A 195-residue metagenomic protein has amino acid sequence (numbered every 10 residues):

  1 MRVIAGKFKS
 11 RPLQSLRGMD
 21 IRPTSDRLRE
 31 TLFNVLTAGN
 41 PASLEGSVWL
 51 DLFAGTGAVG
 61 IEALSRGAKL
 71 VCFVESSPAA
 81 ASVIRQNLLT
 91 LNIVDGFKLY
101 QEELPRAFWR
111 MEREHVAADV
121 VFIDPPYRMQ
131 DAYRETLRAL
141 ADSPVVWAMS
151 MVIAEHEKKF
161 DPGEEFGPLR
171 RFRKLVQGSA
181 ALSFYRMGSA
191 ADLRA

Functional and structural regions predicted by a protein language model:
M1-A195: Class I S-adenosyl-L-methionine-dependent methyltransferase catalytic core
